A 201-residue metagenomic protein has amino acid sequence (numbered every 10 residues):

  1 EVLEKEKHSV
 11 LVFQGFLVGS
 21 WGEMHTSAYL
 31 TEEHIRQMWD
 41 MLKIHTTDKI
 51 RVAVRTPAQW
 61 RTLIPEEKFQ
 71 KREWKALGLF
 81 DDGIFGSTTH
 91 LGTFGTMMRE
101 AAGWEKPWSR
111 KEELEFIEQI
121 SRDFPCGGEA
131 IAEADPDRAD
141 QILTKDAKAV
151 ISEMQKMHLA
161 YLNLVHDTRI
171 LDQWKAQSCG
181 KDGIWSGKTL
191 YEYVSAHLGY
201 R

Functional and structural regions predicted by a protein language model:
E1, G19, E23-T31: The substrate-binding groove and active-site-proximal loops of carbohydrate-active enzymes, especially glycoside
E1-V12, E33-H45: An active-site-proximal structural segment forming one wall of the substrate-binding cleft that immediately precedes
V10-Q14, K49-A53, Y161: Structural preference for beta-strand elements that scaffold enzyme active sites
L11-V12, V18, T168-R169: Short glycine-rich, low-complexity/disordered patches
F16-G22, Q59-W60: Short, internal active-site loops enriched in acidic
H34-M38, D48-K49, Q70-E73: N-terminal, leucine/charged-rich tether regions that mediate assembly and partner docking in large macromolecular
T56-R61, F69-R201: Substrate-binding cleft of secreted/luminal carbohydrate-active enzymes
I64: Aromatic-residue-lined binding/catalytic grooves and analogous aromatic/hydrophobic interfacial grooves in multimeric
